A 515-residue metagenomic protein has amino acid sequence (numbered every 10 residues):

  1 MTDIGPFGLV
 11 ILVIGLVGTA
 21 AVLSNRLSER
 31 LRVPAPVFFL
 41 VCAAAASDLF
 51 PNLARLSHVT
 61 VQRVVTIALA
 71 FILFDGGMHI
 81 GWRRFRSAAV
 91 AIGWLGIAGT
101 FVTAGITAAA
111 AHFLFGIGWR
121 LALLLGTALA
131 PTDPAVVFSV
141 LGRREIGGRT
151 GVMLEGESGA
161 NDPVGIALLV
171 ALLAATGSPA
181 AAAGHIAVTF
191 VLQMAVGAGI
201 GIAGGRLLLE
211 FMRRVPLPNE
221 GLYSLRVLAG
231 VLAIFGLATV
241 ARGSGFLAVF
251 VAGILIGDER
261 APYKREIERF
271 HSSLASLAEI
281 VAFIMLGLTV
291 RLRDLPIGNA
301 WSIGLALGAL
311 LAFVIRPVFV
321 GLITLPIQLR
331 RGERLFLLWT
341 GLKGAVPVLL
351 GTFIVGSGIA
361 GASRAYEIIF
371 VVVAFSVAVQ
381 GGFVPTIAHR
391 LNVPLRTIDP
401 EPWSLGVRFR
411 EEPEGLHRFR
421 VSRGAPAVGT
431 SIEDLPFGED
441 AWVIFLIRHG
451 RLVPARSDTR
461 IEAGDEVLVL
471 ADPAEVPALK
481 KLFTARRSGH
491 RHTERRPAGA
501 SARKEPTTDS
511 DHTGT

Functional and structural regions predicted by a protein language model:
M1-E401, F409-E411, E462: Transmembrane helical cores of multi-pass secondary ion antiporters/exchangers
A309, H417-S422: Short, glycine/charged-rich beta-strand-loop motifs at protein surfaces that mediate ligand recognition and catalysis
L350, R423-L479: Cytosolic Rossmann-like ligand/nucleotide-binding regulatory domains
R390, L435, L482: Residues that form generic nucleotide/phosphate-binding pockets
R396-F419, G489-E505: Long, charged amphipathic helices and adjacent flexible linkers at domain junctions
T459, L479-A500, T515: Short, compositionally biased
